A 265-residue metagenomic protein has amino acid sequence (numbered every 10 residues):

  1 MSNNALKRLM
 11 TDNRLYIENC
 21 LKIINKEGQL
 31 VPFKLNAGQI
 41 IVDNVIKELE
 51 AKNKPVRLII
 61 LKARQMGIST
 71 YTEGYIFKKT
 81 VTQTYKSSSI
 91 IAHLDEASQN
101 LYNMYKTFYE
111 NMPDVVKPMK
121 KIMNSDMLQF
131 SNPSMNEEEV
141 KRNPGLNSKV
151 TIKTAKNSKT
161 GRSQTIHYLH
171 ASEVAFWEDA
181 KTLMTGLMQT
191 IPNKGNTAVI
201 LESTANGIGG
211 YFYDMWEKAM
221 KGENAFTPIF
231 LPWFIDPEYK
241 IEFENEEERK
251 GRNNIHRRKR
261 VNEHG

Functional and structural regions predicted by a protein language model:
M1-G265: Phosphate/NTP-binding elements of NTP-utilizing enzymes
